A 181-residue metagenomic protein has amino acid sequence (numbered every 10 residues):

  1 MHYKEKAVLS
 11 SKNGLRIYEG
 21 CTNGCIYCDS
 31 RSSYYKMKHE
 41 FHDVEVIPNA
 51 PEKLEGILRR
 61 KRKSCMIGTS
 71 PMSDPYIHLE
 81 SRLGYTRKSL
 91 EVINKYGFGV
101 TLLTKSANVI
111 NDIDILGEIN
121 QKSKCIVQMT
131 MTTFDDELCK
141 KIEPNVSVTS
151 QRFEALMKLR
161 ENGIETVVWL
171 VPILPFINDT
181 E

Functional and structural regions predicted by a protein language model:
M1-Q128, T132-E137, T149, F153: Conserved Radical SAM active-site core
K6, N178-E181: Short, intrinsically disordered, charge-balanced linker/junction segments flanking boundaries in proteins
L138-I142: Short acidic, glycine/proline-rich loop/turn micro-motifs
E143-N145, K158-D179: Conserved strand-turn element in the central/C-terminal portion of the radical SAM core barrel that lines
F153-L156, E181: Short secondary-structure capping micro-motifs at structural edges
